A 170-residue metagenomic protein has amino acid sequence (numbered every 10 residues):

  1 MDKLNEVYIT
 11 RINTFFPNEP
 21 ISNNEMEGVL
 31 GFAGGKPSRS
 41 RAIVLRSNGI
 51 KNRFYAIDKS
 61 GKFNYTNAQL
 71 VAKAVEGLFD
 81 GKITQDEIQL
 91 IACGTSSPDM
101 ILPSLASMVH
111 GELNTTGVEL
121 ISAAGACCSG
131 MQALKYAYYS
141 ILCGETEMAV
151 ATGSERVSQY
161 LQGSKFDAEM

Functional and structural regions predicted by a protein language model:
M1-Q89: Conserved active-site "lid/cap" helical segment
D2-L4, E76-G81, Q85, D99-M170: Acyl-thioester C-C bond-transforming condensing/cleaving domain
Q89-S96: Short glycine-rich or small-residue beta-strand-to-loop segments that form or flank ligand, phosphate, metal/Fe-S
